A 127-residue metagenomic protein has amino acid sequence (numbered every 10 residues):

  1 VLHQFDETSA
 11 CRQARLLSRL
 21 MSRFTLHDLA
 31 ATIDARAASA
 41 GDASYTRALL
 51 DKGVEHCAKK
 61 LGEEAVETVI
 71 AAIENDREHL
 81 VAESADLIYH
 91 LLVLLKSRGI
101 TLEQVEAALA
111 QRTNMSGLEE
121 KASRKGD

Functional and structural regions predicted by a protein language model:
V1-S84, I88-D127: Flexible "arm" and connector segments at domain edges
